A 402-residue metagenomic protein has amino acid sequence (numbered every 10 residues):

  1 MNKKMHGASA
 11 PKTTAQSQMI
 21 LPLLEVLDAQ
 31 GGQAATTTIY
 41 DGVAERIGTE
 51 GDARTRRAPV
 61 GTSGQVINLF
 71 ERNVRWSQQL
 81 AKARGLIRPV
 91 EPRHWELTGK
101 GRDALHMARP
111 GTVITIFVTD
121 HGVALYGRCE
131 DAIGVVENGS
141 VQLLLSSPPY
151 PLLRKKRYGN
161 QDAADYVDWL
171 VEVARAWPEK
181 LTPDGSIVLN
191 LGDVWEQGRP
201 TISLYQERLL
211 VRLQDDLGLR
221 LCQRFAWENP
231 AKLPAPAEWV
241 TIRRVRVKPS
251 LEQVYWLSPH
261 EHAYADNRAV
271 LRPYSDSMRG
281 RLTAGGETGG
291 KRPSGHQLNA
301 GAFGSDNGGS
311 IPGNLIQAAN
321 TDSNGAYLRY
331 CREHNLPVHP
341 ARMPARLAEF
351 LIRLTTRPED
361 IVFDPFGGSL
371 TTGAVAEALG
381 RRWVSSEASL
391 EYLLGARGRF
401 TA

Functional and structural regions predicted by a protein language model:
K4-T37: Positively charged, polyanion-binding regions of nucleic-acid-associated proteins
G31, V43-D52: Short alpha-helix boundary/capping elements
A44, Q79, G398: Residue-level detection of the helix-turn-helix DNA-binding "recognition helix"
T49-R57, S63-E71, R75-S77, A83-L86 (+3 more regions): Core catalytic lobe of class I
R88-R109: Accessory beta->alpha helical hairpin/"wing" motif in late/C-terminal subdomains of nucleic-acid enzymes
L394-A402: PRPP-dependent phosphoribosyltransferase catalytic core
